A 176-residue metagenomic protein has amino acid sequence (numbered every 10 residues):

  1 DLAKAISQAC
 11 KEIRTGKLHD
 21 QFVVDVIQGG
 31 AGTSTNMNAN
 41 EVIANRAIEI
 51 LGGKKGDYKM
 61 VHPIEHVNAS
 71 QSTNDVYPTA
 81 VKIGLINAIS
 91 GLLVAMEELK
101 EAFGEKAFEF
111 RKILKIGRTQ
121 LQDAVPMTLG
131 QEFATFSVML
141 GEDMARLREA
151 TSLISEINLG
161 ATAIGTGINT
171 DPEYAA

Functional and structural regions predicted by a protein language model:
D1-A176: Conserved, well-structured ligand/cofactor-binding cores
